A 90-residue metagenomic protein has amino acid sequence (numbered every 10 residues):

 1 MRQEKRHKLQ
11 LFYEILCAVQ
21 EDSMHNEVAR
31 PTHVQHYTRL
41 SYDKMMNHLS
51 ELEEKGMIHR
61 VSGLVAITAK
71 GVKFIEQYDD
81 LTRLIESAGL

Functional and structural regions predicted by a protein language model:
M1-A18: Short alpha-helical segments that sit at the start of domains
Y13-M24, D79: Short, locally clustered residues in the helix-turn-helix/winged-helix DNA-binding domain
M24-Y37: Short acidic, hydrophobic short linear motifs in intrinsically disordered regions
R39-E53: Short amphipathic alpha-helical interaction segments
E53-G63: A short, conserved structural fragment
L64-E76: Basic, amphipathic "hinge/linker" alpha-helix immediately C-terminal to the N-terminal HTH DNA-binding motif
K73-L90: Short, amphipathic alpha-helical interaction segments positioned at domain boundaries
